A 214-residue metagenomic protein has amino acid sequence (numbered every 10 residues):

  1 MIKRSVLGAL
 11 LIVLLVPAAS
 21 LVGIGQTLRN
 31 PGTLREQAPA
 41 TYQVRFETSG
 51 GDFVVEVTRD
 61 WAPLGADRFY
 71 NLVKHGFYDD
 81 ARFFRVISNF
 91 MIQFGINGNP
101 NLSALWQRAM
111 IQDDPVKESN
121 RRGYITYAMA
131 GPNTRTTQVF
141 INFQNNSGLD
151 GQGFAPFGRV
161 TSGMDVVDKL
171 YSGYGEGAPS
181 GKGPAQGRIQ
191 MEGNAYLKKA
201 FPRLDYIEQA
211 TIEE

Functional and structural regions predicted by a protein language model:
I2-G8, V13, P17-E214: Cyclophilin-like peptidyl-prolyl cis-trans isomerases
